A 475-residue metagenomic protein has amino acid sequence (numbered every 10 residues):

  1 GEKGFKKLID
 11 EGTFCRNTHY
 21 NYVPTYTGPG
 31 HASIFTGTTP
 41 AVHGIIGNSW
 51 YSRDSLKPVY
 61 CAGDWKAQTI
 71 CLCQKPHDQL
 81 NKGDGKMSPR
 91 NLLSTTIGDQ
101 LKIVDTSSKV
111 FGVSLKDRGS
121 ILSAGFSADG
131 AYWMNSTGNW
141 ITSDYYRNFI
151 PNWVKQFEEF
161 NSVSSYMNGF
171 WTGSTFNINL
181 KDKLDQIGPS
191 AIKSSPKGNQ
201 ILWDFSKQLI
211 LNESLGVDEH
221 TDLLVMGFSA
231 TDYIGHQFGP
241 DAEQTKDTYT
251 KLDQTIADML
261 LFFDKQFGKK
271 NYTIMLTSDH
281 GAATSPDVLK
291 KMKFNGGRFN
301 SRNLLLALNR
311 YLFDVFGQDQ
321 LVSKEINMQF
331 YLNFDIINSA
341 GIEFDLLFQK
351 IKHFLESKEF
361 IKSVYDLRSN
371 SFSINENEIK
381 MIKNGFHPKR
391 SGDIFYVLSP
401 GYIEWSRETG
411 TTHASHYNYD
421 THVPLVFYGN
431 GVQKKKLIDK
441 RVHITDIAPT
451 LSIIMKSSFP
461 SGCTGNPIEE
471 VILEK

Functional and structural regions predicted by a protein language model:
G1, K7-I9, I34, L101 (+7 more regions): Beta-strand elements within well-structured catalytic alpha/beta cores of enzymes that handle phosphate/sulfate esters
G1-V42, K109-G112: Short, structured active-site-proximal loop/turn typified by the sulfatase FGly-forming signature C/S-X-P-X-R
E2, P24, N48-K86, D99 (+7 more regions): Secreted, luminal/periplasmic, and some membrane-associated catalytic domains that remodel anionic oxygen-ester
K6, D10, S94-I103, N327-Y365 (+2 more regions): Non-catalytic, well-ordered alpha-helical segments in soluble enzyme domains
T18-Y20, K82-S88, P189-P196, G239-K246 (+3 more regions): Second-shell loop/turn segments in exported
T39, G44-H220, S229-H236, E356-E359 (+1 more regions): His/Asp/Glu-rich, glycine-adjacent segments that coordinate divalent cations and/or stabilize oxyanion chemistry on
K193-D218, T231-Y272, F348-K350, F354 (+1 more regions): A long, amphipathic alpha-helix that forms part of the scaffold/cap immediately adjacent to metal-dependent active
F299-I342, T412-I454, I472-K475: Substrate-binding rim/cap in mid-to-C-terminal beta-strand-loop elements of soluble/periplasmic
